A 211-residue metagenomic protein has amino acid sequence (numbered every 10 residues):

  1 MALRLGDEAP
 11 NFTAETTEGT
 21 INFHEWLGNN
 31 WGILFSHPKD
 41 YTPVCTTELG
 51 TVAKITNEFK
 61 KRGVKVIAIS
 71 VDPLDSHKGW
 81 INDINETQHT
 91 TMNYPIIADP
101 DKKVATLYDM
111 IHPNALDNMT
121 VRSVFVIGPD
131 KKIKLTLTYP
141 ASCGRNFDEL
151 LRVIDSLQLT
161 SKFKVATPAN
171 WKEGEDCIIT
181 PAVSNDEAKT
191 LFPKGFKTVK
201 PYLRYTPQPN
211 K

Functional and structural regions predicted by a protein language model:
M1-K211: Chalcogenol-based redox active-site neighborhoods
